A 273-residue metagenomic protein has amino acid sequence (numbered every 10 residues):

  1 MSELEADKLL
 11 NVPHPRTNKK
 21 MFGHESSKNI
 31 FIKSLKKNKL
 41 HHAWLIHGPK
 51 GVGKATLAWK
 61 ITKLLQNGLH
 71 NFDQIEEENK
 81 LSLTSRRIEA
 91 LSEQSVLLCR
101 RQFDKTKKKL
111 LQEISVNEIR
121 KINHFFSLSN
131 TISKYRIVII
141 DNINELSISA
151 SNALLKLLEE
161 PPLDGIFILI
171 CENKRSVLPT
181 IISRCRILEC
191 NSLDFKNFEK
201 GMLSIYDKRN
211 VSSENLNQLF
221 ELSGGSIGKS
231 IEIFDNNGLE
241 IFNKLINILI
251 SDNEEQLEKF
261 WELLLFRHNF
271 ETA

Functional and structural regions predicted by a protein language model:
M1-L64, H70-E89, L163-D164, N173-A273: Charged, glycine-rich active-site and insertion segments that engage polyanionic ligands
H24, Q112-I119, S147-I148, L257: A conditional alpha-helix N-cap/helix-loop micro-motif detector
I30-L35, E113-Y135, K156: Conserved alpha-helical scaffold flanking the Walker A/P-loop in AAA+ ATPase domains
H47, I140, I170: Residues at the beta-strand->loop junction immediately N-terminal to the Walker
L91-K107: Conserved NTP-binding/hydrolysis module of P-loop NTPases
T106-S115, I187: Flexible beta-alpha connector loops of hexameric P-loop NTPases
S127, N152-L169: Conserved catalytic/switch belt of AAA+ P-loop NTPases
V138, N142, L146, A150 (+4 more regions): Helical "lid/switch" subdomain of P-loop NTPase nucleotide-binding domains
